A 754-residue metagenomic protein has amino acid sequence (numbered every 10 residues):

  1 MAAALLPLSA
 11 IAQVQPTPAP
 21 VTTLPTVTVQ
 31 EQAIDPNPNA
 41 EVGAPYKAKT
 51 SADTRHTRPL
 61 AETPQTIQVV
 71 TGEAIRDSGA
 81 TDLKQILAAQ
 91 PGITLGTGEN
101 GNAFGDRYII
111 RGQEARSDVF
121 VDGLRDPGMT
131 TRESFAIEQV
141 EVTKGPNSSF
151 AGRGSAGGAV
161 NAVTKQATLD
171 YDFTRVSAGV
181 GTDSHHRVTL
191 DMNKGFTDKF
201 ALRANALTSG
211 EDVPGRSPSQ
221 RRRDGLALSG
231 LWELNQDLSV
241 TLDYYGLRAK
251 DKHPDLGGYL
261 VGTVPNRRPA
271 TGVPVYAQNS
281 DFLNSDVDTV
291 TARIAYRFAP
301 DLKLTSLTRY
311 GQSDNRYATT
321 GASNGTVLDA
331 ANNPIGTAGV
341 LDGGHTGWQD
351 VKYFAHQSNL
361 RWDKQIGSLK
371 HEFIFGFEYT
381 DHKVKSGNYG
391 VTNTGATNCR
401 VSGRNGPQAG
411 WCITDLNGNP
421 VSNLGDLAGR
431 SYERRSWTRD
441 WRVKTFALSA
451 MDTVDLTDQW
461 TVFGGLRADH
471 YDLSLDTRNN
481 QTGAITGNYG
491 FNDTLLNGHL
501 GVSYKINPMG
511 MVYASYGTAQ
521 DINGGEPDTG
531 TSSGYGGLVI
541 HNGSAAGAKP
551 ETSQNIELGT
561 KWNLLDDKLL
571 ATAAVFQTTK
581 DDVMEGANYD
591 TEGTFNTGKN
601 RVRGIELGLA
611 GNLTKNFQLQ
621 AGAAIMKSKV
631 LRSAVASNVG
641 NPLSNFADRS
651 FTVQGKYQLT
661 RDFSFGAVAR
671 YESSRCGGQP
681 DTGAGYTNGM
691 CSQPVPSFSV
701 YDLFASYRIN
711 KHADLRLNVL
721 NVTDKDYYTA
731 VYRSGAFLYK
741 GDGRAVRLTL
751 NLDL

Functional and structural regions predicted by a protein language model:
P25-Y171, L558: Acidic, small-polar-rich N-terminal luminal/periplasmic segments of exported/outer-membrane proteins
F135-E138, S149-L226, L234-L238, D288 (+1 more regions): Outer-membrane beta-barrel translocator/receptor signature
S209-P214, R222, L226-R297, Y310-V351 (+2 more regions): Acidic/polar loop-and-plug regions of large Gram-negative outer-membrane beta-barrel proteins
L231-N235, V351, K370-E372, G376-H382 (+6 more regions): Structural signature of Gram-negative outer-membrane beta-barrels, strongest in the C-terminal barrel of TonB-dependent
R248-T263, K383-K385, D472, S503-E557 (+5 more regions): Surface-exposed extracellular loop regions of Gram-negative outer-membrane beta-barrel proteins, predominantly
A295-A299, K303-R309, S313-T319, Y513 (+2 more regions): Membrane-embedded beta-barrel scaffold of Gram-negative outer-membrane proteins
A574-T579, F595-T682, T723, N751-D753: Gram-negative outer-membrane beta-barrel transporters
S674-P680, S706-L754: C-terminal beta-signal and adjacent terminal beta-strands/loops of Gram-negative outer-membrane beta-barrel proteins
